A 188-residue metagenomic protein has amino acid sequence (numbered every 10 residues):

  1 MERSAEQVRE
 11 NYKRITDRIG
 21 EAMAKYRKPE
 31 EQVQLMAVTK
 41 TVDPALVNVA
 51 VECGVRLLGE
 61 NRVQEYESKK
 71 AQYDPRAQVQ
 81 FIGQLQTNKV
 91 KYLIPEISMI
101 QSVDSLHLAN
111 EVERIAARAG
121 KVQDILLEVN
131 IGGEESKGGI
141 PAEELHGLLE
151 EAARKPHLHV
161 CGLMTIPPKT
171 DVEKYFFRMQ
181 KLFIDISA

Functional and structural regions predicted by a protein language model:
M1-I186: Conserved alpha/beta-domain cores
